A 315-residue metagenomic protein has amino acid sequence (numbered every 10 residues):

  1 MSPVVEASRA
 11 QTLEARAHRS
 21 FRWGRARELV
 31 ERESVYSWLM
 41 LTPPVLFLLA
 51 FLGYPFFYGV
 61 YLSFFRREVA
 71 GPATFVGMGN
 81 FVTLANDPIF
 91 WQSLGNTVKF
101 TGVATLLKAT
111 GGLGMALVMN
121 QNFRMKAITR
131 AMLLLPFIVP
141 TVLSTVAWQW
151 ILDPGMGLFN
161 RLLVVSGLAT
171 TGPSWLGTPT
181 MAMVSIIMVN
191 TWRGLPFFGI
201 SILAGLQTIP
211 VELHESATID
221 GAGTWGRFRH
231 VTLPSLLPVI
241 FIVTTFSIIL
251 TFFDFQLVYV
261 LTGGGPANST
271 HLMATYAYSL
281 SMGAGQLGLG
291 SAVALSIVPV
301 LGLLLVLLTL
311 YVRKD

Functional and structural regions predicted by a protein language model:
M1-L41, R124-K126, T309-D315: Transmembrane alpha-helical segments of polytopic membrane transport and secretion proteins
E33-D315: A structural signal for multi-pass alpha-helical bundles of membrane permease subunits that mediate small-molecule
